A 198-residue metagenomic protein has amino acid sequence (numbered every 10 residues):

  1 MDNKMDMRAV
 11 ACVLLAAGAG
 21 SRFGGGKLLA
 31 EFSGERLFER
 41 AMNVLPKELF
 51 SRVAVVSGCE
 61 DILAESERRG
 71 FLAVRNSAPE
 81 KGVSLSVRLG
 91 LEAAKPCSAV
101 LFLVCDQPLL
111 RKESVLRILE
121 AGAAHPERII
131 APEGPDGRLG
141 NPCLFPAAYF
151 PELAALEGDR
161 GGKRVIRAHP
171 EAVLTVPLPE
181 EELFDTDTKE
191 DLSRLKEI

Functional and structural regions predicted by a protein language model:
D2-R8, P151, A155-I198: Conserved alpha/beta core of the MobA/IspD/sugar-nucleotide pyrophosphorylase nucleotidyltransferase superfamily
M5-L139, E171-L178: Nucleotide and nucleotide-moiety/phosphate-recognizing core
R88-G90, A148-L153: Short beta-strand and adjoining strand-loop segment in the mid-core of the Rossmann-like NAD(P)-dependent dehydrogenase
N141-F145, F184-T186: Short glycine- and hydrophobic/aromatic-rich loop-to-beta-strand nucleating segment in the catalytic cores
